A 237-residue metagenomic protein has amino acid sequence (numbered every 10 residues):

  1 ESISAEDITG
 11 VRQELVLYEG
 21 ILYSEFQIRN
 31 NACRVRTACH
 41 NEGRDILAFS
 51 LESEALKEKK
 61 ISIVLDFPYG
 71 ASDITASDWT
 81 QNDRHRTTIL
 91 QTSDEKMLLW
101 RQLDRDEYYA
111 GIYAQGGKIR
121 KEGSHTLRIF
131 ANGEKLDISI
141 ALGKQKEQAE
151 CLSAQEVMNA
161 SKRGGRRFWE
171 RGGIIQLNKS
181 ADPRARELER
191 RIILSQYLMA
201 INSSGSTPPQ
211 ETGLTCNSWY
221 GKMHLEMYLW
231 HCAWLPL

Functional and structural regions predicted by a protein language model:
E1-K222: Acidic/polar, glycine-enriched structural segments that form the non-catalytic walls/loops of the carbohydrate-binding
K222, E226-Y228: Amphipathic interfacial helices
Y228-L237: Carboxylate/His-rich catalytic cores and anion/metal-binding grooves
